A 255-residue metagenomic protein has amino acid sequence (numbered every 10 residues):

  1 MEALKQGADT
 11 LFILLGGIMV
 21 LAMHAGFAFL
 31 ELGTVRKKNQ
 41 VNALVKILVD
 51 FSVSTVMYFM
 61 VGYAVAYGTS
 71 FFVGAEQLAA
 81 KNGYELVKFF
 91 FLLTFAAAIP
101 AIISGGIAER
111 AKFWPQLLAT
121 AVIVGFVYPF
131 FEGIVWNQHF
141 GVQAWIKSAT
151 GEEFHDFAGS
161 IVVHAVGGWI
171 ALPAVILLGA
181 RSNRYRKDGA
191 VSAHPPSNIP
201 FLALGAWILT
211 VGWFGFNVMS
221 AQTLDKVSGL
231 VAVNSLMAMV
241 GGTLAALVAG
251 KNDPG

Functional and structural regions predicted by a protein language model:
M1-G255: Hydrophobic alpha-helical transmembrane bundles of multi-pass membrane proteins
